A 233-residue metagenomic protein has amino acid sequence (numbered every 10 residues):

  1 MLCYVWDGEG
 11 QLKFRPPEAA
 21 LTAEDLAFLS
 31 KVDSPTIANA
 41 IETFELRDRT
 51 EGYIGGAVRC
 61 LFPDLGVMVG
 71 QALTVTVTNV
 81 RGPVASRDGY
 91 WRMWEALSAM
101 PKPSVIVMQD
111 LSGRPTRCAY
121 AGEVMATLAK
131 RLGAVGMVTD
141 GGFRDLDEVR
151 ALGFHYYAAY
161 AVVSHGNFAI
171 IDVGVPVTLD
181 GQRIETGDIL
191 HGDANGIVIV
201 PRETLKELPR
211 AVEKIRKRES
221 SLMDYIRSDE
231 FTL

Functional and structural regions predicted by a protein language model:
M1-R87, W91, E95-M100, S220 (+1 more regions): Intrinsically disordered, low-complexity regions enriched in acidic/Ser/Thr/Pro/Gln residues
S30-I37, M68, C118, G122 (+4 more regions): Generic structural signal for well-ordered, non-membrane alpha-helical segments in soluble metabolic enzymes
I41, A129, D188-L190: Buried hydrophobic positions in well-ordered alpha/beta secondary-structure cores of metabolic enzymes
T50-Y53, V77, V107-Q109, M137-G141 (+2 more regions): General beta-strand structural signal in soluble alpha/beta enzymes
V69-G70, P101-S104, G133-V135, A151-F154 (+3 more regions): Short coil/turn connectors at secondary-structure junctions
A96-T139: Extracellular/luminal Protease-associated
A126-V163: Ligand/cofactor pocket segment of small-molecule handling proteins
A159-L233: Acidic, glycine-rich flexible loop/linker segments
